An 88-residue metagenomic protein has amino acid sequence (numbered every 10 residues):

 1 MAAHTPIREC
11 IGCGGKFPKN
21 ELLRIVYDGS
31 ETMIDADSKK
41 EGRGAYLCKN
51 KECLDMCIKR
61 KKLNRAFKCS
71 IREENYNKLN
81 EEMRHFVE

Functional and structural regions predicted by a protein language model:
M1-P6, D37-E41: Short, flexible, mixed-charge glycine/proline-rich loop motifs that serve as phosphate/nucleic-acid-contacting
I7-C10, A45: Residues immediately within or flanking Cys/His clusters that coordinate Zn2+ in small zinc-binding modules
I11-G12, H85: Catalytic cores of RNA-modifying enzymes
G14, K49-E52: Cys/His-coordinated zinc-binding microdomains
P18, C53, I58: Short functional micro-motifs and their immediate structural scaffolds
P18-D35: Short recognition patches in nucleic-acid-associated and regulatory proteins
G44-A45, K49, A66: Amphipathic, hydrophobic secondary-structure cores in small proteins
R60-E88: C-terminal structural segments of small proteins and small subunits
